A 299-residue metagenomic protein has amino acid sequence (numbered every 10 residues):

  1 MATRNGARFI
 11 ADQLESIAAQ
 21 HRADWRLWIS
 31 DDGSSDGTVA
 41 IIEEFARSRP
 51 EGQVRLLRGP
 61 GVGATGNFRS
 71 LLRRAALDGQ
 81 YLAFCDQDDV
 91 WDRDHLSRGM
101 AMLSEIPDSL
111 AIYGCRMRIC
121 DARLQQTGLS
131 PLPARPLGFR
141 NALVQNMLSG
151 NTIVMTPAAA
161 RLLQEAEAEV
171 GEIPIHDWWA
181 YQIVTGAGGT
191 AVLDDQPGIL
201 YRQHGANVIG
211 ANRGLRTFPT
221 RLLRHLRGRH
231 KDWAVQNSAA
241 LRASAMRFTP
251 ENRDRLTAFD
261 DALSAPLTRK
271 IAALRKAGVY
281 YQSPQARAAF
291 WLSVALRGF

Functional and structural regions predicted by a protein language model:
M1-G214, A295-G298: Nucleotide-sugar donor-binding/catalytic module of glycosyltransferases that assemble extracellular/cell-envelope
Q164-E169, I173, W179, L200-F299: C-terminal subregions of glycosyltransferases and related glycan-biosynthesis enzymes
